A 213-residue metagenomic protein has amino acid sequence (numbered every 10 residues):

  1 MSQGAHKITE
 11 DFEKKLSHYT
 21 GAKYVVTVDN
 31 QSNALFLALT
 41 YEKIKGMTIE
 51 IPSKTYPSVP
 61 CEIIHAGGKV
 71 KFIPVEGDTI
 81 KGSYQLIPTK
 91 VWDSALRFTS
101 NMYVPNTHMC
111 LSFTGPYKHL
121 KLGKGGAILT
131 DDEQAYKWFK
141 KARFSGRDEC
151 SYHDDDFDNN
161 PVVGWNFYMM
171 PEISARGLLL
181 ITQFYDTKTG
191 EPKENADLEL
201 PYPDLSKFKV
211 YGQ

Functional and structural regions predicted by a protein language model:
M1-E10, T182: A glycine-/small-polar-enriched, mobile loop at the entrance of the PLP active site in fold-type I
S2, Y19-T20, K118-G123: Short glycine-enriched loop/turn motifs at secondary-structure junctions
H6, D29-S32, S53, E133: Alpha-helix N-cap/helix-start capping motif
T9-I49, E62-A66: Phosphate-binding glycine-rich loop
A22, Q31, V75-G77, G115-Y117: Short, acidic/glycine-rich phosphate-metal binding loop used to engage nucleotide
F36, P60-C61, K137, A175: Alpha-helical elements of the RecA-like P-loop NTPase motor core of helicases
L39-V104: PLP-dependent aminotransferase-like
F98-S100, V104-Q213: Active-site region of PLP-dependent enzymes
